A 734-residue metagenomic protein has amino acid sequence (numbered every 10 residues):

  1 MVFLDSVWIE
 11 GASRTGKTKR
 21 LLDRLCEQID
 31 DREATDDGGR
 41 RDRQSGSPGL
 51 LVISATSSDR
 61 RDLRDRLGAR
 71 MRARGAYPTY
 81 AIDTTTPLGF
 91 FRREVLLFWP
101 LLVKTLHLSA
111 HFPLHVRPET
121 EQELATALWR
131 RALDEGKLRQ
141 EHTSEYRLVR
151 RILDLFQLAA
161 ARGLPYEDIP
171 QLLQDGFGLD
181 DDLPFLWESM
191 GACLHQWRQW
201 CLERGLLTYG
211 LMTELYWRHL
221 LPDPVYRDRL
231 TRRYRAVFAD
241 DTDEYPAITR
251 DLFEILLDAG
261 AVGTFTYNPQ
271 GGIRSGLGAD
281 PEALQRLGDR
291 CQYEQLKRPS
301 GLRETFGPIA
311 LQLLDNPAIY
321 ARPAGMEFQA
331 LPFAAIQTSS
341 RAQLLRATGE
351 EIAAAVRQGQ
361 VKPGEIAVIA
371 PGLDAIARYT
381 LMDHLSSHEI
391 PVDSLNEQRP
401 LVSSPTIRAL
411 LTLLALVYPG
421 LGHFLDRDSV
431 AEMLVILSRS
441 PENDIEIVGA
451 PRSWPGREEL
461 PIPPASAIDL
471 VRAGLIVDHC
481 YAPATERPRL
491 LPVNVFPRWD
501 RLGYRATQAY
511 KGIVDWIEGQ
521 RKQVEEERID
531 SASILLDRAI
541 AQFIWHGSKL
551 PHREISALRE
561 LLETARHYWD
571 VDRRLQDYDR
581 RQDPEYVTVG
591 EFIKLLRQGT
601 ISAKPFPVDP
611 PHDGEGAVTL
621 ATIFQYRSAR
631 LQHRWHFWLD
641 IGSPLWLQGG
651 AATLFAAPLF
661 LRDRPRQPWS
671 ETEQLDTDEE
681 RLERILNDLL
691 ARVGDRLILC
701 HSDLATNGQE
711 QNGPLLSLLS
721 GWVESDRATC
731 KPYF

Functional and structural regions predicted by a protein language model:
M1-S6, R41-S45, G359: Phosphate-binding P-loop
V2, S6, D182-G288, Y293-L302 (+4 more regions): Conserved helicase NTPase motor core
E10, G46-L164: Conserved P-loop NTPase-based nucleic-acid remodeling module centered on helicase motor cores
S13-R32, S300-H388: Helicase P-loop NTPase motor core
T56, I82-F91, V237-D243, E560-R566 (+4 more regions): Conserved helicase core region in the C-terminal RecA-like lobe
E188, T485-A621: Accessory C-terminal helicase-associated subdomains
Q360-K522: ATPase/helicase motor core of nucleic-acid motors
L639-V723: C-terminal accessory regions
